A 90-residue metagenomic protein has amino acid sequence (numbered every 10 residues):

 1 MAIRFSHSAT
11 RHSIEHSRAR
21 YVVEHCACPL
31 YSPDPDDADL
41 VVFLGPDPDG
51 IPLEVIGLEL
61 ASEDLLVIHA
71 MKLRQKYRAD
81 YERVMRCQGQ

Functional and structural regions predicted by a protein language model:
M1-Q90: Ribonuclease/tRNase effector modules and their secretory precursors
